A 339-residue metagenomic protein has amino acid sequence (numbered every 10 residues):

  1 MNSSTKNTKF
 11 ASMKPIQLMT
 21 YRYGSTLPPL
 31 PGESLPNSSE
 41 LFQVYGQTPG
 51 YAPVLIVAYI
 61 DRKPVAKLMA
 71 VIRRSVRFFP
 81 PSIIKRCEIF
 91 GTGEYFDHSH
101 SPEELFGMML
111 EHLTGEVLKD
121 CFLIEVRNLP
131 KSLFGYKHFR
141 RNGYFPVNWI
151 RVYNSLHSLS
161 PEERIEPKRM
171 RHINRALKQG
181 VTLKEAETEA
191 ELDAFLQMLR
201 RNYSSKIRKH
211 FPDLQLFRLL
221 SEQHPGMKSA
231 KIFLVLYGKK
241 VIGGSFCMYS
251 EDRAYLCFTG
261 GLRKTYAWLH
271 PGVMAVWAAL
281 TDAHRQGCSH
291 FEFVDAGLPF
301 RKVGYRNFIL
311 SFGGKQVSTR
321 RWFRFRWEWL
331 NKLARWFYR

Functional and structural regions predicted by a protein language model:
N2-S12, L55, M69-V76, F139-P161 (+1 more regions): Active-site/acyl-donor-binding loops of N-acyltransferases
T8-R77, N128-R151, S160-T265: A conserved beta-strand-loop-helix scaffold within acyl/acetyltransferase catalytic domains
Y51-P53, L118-C121, R285-C288: Short, high-confidence coil segments that cap the C-terminus of an alpha-helix and link into the following beta-strand
P64, Y95-D97, E104-H112, R218-E328: Aromatic (often tryptophan-rich) hydrophobic motifs at membrane interfaces
M69-T92: Conserved acyl-donor/pantetheine-binding loop and adjacent beta-alpha core of acyl/acetyltransferases and related
I84-L129: A gly/proline- and charged-residue-enriched helix-loop-helix capping module
F96-H100, S158-R164: Short, polar/flexible loop-turn hinges at active-site or ligand-entry regions and domain interfaces
L123-V126, K184, F291-V294: Short catalytic-loop micro-motif centered on adjacent basic/acidic residues
